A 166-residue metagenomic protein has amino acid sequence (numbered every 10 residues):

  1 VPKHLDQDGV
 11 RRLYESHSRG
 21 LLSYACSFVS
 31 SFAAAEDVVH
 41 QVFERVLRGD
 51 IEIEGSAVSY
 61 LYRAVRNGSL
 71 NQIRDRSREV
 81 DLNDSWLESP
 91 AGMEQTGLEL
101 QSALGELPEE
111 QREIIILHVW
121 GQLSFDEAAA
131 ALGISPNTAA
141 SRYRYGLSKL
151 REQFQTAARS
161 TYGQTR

Functional and structural regions predicted by a protein language model:
V1-S23, S27, A33-E36, E52 (+1 more regions): A short, charge-rich alpha-helical start-of-domain segment used by transcription regulators
P2-H4, H40-A57, D75-S77: Sigma70-family region 2
H4, D8, D75-G105: Acidic, proline/glycine-rich intrinsically disordered inter-domain spacer in sigma factors
S18, L22, F43, P108 (+2 more regions): C-terminal flanking helix
L21, A25, A35-V46, L61-V65 (+3 more regions): Short, small-hydrophobic-rich alpha-helical interface motif
E52, S56-V58, R63-N83, M93: Arg/Lys-rich amphipathic alpha helix in sigma70-family domain 2
R66, L132-S160: DNA-recognition helix of helix-turn-helix
I114-H118: A short pre-motif secondary-structure segment
